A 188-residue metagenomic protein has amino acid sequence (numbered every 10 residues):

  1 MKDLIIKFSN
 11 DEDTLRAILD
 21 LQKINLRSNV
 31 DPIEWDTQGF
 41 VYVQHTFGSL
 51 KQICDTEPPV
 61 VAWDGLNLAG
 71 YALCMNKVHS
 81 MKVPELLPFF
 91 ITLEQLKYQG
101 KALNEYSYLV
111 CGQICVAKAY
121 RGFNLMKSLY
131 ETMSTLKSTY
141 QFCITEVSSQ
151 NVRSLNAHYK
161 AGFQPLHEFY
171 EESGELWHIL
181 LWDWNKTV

Functional and structural regions predicted by a protein language model:
M1-D20, I24-N29: Conserved N-terminal entry element of GNAT/NAT acetyltransferase domains
L26-F47: Conserved GNAT-fold acetyl-CoA-binding loop/helix
F47-V61, K77-P84, V110: A short helix-loop-beta-strand connector motif used in the catalytic cores of GNAT acetyltransferases and, in some
L73-Q113: Conserved acyl-donor/pantetheine-binding loop and adjacent beta-alpha core of acyl/acetyltransferases and related
L109, L136-S149: Conserved GNAT acetyl-CoA-binding A-motif
Q113-R121, T145-L155: Conserved beta-strand-loop-alpha-helix junction that forms the acyl-donor binding cleft
Q113-T135, K160: Conserved acetyl-CoA-binding loop-helix of GNAT-fold acetyltransferases
S149-H167: Conserved active-site alpha-helix within GNAT-family acetyltransferase domains
